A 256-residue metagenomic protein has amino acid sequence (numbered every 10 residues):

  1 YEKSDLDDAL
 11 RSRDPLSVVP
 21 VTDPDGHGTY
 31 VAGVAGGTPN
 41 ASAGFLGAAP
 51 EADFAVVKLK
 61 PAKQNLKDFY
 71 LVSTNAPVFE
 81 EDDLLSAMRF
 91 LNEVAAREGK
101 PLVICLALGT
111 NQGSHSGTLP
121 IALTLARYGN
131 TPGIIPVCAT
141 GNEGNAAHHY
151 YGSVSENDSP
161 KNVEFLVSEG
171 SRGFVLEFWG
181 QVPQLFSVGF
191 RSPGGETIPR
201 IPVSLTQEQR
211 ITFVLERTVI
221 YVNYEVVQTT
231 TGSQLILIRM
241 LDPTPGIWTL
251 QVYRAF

Functional and structural regions predicted by a protein language model:
Y1-E80, G99-K100, T131-G133, R172 (+1 more regions): Subtilisin-like serine protease catalytic core
K63-V154, D158-P160, G170-F186, F190-I198 (+1 more regions): Substrate-binding/access-modulating region of protease and related hydrolase catalytic domains
E164-V167: Short, flexible, solvent-exposed loop/turn segments with mixed acidic/basic and small polar residues
